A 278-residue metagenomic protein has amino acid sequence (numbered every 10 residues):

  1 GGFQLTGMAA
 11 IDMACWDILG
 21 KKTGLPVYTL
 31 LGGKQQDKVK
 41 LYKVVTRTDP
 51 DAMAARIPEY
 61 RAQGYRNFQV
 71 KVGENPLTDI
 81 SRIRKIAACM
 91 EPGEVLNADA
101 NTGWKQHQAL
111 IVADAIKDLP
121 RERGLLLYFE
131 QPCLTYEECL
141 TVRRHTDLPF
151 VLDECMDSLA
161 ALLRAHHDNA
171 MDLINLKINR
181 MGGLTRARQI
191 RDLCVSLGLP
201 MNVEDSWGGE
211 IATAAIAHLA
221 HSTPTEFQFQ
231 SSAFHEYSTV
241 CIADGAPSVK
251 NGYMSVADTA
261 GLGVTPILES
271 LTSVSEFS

Functional and structural regions predicted by a protein language model:
G1-N97, N101-L110, D114-K117, C241-S278: N-terminal capping/lid subdomain adjacent to the active-site entrance of alpha/beta enzymes
Y42-V44, Q69-G73, N97-N101, E130-P132 (+3 more regions): A cross-family glycoside hydrolase active-site/sugar-binding cleft signature
P50-A52, E74-M90, W104-A109, P132-R143 (+2 more regions): Active-site-adjacent beta->alpha loops and helix N-cap segments on the catalytic face of soluble alpha/beta enzymes
P58-R61, K117, R121-E122, H166-H167 (+1 more regions): Non-catalytic positions within long, well-ordered alpha-helices that form the structural scaffold/packing of enzyme
R66-N75, R121-L127, I174-N175: Active-site groove signature of glycoside hydrolases
M90, P120, T223: Active-site catalytic pocket residues across diverse enzymes, especially alpha/beta-hydrolases
E94-F150: Acidic, glycine-rich loop-and-beta core segments that form the ion-binding/anion-interacting portion of active sites
L125-L126, L134-V151, M156-Y253, A257: Shared catalytic-loop signature of beta/alpha-barrel
